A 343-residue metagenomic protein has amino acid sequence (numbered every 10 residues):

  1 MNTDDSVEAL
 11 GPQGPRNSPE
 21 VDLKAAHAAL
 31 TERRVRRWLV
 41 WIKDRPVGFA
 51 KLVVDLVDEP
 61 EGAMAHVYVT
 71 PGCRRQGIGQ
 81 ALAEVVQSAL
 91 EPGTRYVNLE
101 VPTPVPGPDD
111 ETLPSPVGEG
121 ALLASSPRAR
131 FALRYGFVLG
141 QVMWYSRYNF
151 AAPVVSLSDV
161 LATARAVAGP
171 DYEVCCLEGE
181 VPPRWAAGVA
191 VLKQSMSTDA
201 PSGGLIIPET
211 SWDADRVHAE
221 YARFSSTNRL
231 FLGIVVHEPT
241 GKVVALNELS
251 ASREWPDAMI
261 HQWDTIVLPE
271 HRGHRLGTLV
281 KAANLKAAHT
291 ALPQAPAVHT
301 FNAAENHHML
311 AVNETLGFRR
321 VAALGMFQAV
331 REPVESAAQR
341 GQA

Functional and structural regions predicted by a protein language model:
M1-W41, P46, V167-D215, A338-A343: Short amphipathic alpha-helix that is part of the acyltransferase structural core
N2-A121, E238-P239, V243-L268, A329-R331: Conserved donor-binding loop and adjoining core beta-sheet/short helix segment in diverse acyl/aminoacyl transferases
T31, E173, D199-G204, W212-G233 (+7 more regions): Amphipathic alpha-helical hairpins
L39, I234-V236, V298-A303: Extended hydrophobic secondary-structure segments that form protein cores and membrane-embedded regions
P71, E178, I266, F301-A304: Structured beta->alpha junctions
R75-L90, V267, G273-K286, A311 (+1 more regions): Conserved acetyl-CoA-binding loop-helix of GNAT-fold acetyltransferases
E84-R184, L324-Q328: Acyl-donor-binding surface of acyltransferase catalytic domains
G118-L123, R130-V154, Q262, K286-A343: Active-site/acyl-donor-binding loops of N-acyltransferases
